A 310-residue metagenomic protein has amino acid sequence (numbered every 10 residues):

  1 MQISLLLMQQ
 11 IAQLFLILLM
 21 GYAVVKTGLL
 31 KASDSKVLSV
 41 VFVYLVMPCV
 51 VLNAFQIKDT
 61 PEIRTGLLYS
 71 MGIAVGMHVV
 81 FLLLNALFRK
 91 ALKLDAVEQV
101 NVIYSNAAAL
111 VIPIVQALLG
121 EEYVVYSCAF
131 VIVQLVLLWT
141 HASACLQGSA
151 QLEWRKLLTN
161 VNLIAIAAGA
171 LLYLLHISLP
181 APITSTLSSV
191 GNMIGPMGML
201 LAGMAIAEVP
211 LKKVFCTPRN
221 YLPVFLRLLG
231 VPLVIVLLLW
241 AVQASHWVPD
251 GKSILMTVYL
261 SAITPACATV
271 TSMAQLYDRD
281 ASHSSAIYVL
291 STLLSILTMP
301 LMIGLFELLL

Functional and structural regions predicted by a protein language model:
M1-L310: Alpha-helical transmembrane segments of multi-pass small-molecule/ion transporters
